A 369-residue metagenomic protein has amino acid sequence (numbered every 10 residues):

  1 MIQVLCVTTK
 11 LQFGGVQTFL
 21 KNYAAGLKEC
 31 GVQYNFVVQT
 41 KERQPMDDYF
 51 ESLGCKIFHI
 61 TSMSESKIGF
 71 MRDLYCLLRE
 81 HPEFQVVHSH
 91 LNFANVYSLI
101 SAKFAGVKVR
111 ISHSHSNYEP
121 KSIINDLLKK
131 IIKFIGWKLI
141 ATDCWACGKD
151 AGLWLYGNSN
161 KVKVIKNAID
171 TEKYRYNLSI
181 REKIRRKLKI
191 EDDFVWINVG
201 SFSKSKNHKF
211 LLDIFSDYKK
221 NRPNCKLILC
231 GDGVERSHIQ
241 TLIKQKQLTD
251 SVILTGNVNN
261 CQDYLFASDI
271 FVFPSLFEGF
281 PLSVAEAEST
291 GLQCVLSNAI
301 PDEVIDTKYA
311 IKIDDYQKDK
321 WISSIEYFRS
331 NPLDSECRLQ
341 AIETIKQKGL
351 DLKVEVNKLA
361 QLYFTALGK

Functional and structural regions predicted by a protein language model:
I2-F70, G233-E235, L362: N-terminal strand-loop element at the rim of the active site of nucleotide-sugar-dependent glycosyltransferases
G14-N22, F194-D217, V234-Q240: A conserved mid-protein helix/loop that constitutes part of the nucleotide-sugar donor-binding site
G15, L333-G368: A charged, aromatic-enriched C-terminal amphipathic alpha-helix characteristic of glycosyltransferases across folds
E65-G69, L153-Y156, N160, A168-K187 (+2 more regions): Acidic anion/phosphate-binding donor-loop and adjacent secondary structure in glycosyltransferase catalytic cores
S89-Y97, S114: Short His-centered aromatic/hydrophobic patch
Q240-G256: Nucleotide-activated donor-binding/catalytic signature segment of Leloir-type glycosyltransferases, i.e., the conserved
N257, L276: Aromatic "clamp/platform" in nucleotide-sugar-dependent glycosyltransferases that forms part of the donor/acceptor
E303-N331, S335: Change "using UDP/GDP/dTDP sugars" to "using nucleotide sugars
